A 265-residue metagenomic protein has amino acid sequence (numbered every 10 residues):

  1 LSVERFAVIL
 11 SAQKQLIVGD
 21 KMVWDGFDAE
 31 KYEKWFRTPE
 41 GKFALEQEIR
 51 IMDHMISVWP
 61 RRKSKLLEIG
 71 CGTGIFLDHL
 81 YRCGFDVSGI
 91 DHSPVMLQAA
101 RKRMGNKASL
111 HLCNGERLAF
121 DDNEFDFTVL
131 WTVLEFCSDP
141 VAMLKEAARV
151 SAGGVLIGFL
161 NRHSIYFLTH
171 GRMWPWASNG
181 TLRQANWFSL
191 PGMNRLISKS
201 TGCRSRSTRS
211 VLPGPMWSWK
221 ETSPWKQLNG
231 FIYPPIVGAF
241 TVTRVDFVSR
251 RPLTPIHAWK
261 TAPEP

Functional and structural regions predicted by a protein language model:
Q13-R61, I75: Conserved class I S-adenosyl-L-methionine
L67, T73-R117: Class I SAM-dependent methyltransferase SAM/SAH-binding core
V129: A conserved beta-strand element that flanks and buttresses the S-adenosyl-L-methionine
T132-E135: Short catalytic micro-motifs in class I SAM-dependent methyltransferases
V141-V155: A short glycine-rich, Lys/Arg-flanked "PGG" loop and its adjoining helix->strand segment in the class I
G154-N179: Conserved class I S-adenosyl-L-methionine
R183-T208: Short alpha-helix
S207-P265: A C-terminal cap/extension of S-adenosyl-L-methionine-dependent methyltransferases that defines the acceptor-substrate
